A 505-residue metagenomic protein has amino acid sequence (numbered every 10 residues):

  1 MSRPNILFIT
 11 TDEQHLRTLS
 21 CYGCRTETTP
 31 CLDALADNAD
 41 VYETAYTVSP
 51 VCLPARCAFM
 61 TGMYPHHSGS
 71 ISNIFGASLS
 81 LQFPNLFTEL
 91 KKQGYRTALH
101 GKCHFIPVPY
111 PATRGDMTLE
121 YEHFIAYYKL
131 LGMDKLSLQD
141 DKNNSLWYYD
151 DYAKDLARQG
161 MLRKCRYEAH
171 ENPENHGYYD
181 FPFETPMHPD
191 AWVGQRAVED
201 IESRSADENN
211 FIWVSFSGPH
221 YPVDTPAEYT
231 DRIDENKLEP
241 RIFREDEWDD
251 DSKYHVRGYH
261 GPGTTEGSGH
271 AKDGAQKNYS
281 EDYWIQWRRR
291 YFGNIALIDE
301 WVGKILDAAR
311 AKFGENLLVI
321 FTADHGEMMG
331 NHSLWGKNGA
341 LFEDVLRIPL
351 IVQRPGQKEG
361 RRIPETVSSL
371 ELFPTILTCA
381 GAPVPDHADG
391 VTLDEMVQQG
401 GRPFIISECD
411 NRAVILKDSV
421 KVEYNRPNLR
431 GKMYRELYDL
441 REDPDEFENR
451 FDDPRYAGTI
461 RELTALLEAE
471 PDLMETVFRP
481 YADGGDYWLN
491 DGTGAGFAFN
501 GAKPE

Functional and structural regions predicted by a protein language model:
M1-N425, G431-M433, P444-A465, T493-E505: Formylglycine-dependent sulfatase
L437-Y438: Short hydrophobic beta-strand that contains or immediately precedes a catalytic carboxylate
R441: Residues forming the ATP-binding cleft of Hanks-type serine/threonine protein kinase domains
P454-D483: A contiguous, mid-protein "functional segment" used to position or interact with cofactors/ions or partner subunits
T476-G496: Short, charged, surface-exposed hinge/linker loops at domain edges that act as mobile lids or interdomain connectors
